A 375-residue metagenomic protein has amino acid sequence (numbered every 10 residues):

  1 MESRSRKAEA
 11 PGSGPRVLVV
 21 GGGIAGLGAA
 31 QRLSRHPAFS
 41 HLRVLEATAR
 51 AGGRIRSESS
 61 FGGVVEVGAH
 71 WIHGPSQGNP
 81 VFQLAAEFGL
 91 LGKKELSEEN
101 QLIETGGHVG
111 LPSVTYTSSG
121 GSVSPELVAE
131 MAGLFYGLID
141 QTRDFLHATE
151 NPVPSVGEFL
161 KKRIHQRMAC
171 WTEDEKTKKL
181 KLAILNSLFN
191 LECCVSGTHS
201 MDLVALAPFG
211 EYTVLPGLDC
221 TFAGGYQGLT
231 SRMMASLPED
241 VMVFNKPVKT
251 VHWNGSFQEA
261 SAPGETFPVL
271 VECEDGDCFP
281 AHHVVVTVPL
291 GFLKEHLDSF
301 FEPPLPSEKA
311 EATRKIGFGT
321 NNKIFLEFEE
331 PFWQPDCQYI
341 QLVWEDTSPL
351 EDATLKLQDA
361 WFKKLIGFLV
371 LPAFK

Functional and structural regions predicted by a protein language model:
M1-K375: FAD-dinucleotide binding site
